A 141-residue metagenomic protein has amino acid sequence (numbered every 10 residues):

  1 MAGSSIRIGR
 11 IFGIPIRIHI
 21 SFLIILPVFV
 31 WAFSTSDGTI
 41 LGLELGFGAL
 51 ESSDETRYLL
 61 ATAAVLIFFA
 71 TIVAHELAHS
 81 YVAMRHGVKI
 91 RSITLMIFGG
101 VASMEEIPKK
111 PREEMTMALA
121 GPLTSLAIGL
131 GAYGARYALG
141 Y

Functional and structural regions predicted by a protein language model:
A2-A32, G38, G42-E44, Y58-M115: Small-residue-rich helix-interface/hinge motifs
G38-S52, G140-Y141: Membrane-interface helix termini and inter-helical loops of multi-pass transporters
F47-A49, V65-F69, A135, L139: Short charge-dense sequence patches
E113-T124: Alpha-helical transmembrane segments of multi-pass membrane proteins
P122-Y141: Hydrophobic transmembrane alpha-helical segments that form the core helix bundle of multi-pass membrane enzymes
